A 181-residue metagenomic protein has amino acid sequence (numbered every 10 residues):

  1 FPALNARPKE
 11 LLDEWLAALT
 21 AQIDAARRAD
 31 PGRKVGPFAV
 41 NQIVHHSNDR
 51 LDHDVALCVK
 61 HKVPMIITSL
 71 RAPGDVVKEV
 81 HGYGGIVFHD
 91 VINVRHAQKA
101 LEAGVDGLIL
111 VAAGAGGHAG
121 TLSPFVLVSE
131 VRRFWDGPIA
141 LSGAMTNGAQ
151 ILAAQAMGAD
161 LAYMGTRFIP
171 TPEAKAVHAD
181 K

Functional and structural regions predicted by a protein language model:
F1-P138: Active-site entrance/lid segments in N-terminal catalytic domains of soluble metabolic enzymes
T121-D136, A140, T146-K181: Conserved active-site-proximal phosphate/metal-binding subdomains
